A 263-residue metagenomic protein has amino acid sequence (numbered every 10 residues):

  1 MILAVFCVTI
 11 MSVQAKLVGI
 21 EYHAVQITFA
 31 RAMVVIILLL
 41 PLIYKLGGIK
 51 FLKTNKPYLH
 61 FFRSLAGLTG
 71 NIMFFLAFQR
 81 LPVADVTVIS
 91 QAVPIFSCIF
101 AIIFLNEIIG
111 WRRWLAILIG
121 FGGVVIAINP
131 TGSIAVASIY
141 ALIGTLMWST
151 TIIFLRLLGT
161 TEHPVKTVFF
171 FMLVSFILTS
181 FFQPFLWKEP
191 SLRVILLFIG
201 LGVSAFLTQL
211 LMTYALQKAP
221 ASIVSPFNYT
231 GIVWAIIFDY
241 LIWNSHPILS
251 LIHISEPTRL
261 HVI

Functional and structural regions predicted by a protein language model:
M1, N55-R63, I109-F121, Y140-A141 (+2 more regions): Cytoplasmic-side transmembrane-helix entry/capping segments in multi-pass membrane proteins
M1-F6, I36-F62, T160-E162, L173-G200 (+1 more regions): Membrane-interface interhelical linkers
F6-T9, S64, L68-I72, P94-I99 (+5 more regions): Hydrophobic/small/kink-forming positions within alpha-helical transmembrane segments of polytopic membrane proteins
V13-L17, A24, L39, T131-P190: Transmembrane alpha-helical segments that form core, pore/gating elements of small-molecule transporters/exporters
A24-V35, L76-V93, I134-M147, S191-A205 (+1 more regions): Structural signature of hydrophobic alpha-helical transmembrane segments
A30, T87-A92, G159-L173, Q209-Y240: Helix-helix packing/entry segments at the starts of transmembrane helices
F74-L76, V93-L115, L186, V233-L251: C-terminal transmembrane-helix exit sites in multi-pass transporters
I252-I263: Single conserved hydrophobic/aromatic residue that forms the stacking wall/gate of nucleotide- or nucleobase-binding
